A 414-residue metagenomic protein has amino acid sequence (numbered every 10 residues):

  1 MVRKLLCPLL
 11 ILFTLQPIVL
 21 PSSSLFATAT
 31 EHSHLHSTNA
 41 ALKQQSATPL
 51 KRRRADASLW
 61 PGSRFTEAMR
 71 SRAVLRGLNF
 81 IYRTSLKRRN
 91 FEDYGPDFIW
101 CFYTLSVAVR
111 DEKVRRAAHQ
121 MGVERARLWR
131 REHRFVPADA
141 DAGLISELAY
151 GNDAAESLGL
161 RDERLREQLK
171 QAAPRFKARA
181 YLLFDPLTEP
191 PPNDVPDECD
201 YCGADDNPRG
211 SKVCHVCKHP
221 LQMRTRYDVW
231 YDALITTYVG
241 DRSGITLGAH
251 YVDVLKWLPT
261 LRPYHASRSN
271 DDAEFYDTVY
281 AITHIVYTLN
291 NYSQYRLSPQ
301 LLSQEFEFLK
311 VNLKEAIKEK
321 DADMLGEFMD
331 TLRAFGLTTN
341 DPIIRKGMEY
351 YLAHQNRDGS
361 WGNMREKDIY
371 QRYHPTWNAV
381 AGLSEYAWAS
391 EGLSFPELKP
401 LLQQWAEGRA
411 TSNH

Functional and structural regions predicted by a protein language model:
M1-K4: Positively charged n-region of N-terminal signal peptides that target proteins for export
P8-V19: Bacterial N-terminal signal peptides
P21-A29: Boundary at the C-terminal end of the N-terminal hydrophobic targeting segment
H32-L128, A140, E147-M223, D253-K256 (+1 more regions): Terminal, non-catalytic domain-edge segments
K87-F98, R134-I145, T225-D232, E274-A281 (+2 more regions): Helix-start/N-cap signature of alpha-helical segments
E132, L221-M223, P263-A273, L309-I317 (+1 more regions): Active-site-adjacent structural elements in folded domains
P196, N207-P208, V239-R268, Y276-I282 (+1 more regions): A short mid-domain helix/strand-loop element embedded in enzyme catalytic domains that forms or borders the active-site
D271-N340: Long, repeat-rich segments with strong aromatic
